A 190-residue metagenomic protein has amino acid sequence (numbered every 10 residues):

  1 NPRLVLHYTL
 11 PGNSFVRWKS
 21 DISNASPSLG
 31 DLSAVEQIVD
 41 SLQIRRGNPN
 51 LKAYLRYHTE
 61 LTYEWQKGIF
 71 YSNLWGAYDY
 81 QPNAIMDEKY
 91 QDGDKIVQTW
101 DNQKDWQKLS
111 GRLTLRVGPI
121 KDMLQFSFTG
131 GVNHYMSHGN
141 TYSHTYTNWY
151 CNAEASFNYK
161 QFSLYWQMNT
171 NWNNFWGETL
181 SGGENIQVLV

Functional and structural regions predicted by a protein language model:
N1-Q81, Y165-Q167, N173, V188-V190: Structural signature of Gram-negative outer-membrane beta-barrels, strongest in the C-terminal barrel of TonB-dependent
L6, V16, Y63, L113-L115 (+3 more regions): Hydrophobic beta-strand residues in large extracellular and virion-surface proteins
G12, L55, D105-Q107, T147 (+1 more regions): Residue-level preference for beta-strand/loop junctions
P27-D31, K121-L124, Y159: Short low-complexity stretches enriched in small and charged residues
G30, Q37-V39, M86, G93-K95 (+1 more regions): A generic membrane alpha-helix/interface feature
R46-N48, K52, W65, Y71-T129 (+1 more regions): Outer membrane beta-barrel strand-and-loop segments of large Gram-negative receptors, especially TonB-dependent
G130-S137, T145-V190: C-terminal beta-barrel architecture of Gram-negative outer-membrane proteins
